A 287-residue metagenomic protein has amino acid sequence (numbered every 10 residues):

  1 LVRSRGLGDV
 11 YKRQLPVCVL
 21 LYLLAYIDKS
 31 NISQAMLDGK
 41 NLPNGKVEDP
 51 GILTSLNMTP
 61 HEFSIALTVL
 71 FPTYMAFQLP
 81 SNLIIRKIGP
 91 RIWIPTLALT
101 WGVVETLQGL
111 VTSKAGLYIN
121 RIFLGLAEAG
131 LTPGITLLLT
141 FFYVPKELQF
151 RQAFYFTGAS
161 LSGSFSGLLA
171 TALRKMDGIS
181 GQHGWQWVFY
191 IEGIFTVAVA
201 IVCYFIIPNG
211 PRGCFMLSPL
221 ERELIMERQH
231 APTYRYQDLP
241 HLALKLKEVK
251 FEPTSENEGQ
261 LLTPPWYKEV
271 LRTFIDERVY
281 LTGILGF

Functional and structural regions predicted by a protein language model:
L1-L7, Y11: Single conserved hydrophobic/aromatic residue that forms the stacking wall/gate of nucleotide- or nucleobase-binding
G8, P145-A159, R174, G178-R272: Central mid-sequence intracellular linker of multi-pass
D28, N57, I88-G89, L110-A115 (+2 more regions): Helix-breaking motifs and short loop linkers at transmembrane-helix boundaries and internal kinks in secondary membrane
S33-M75: Extracellular/periplasmic helix-loop-helix junction of adjacent transmembrane segments in MFS-like secondary
G51, N82-L83, A172: Membrane-interface helix termini in secondary transporters
F71-L79, A129, S164: Residue-level signature of mid-helix packing/kink "hotspots" within the transmembrane helices of 12-pass Major
A76-A115: Conserved MFS/SLC helix-loop-helix module at the cytosolic interface between two early adjacent transmembrane helices
V104, G116-G130, L138: Hydrophobic core of transmembrane alpha-helices in multi-pass small-molecule transporters, especially MFS/SLC-type
